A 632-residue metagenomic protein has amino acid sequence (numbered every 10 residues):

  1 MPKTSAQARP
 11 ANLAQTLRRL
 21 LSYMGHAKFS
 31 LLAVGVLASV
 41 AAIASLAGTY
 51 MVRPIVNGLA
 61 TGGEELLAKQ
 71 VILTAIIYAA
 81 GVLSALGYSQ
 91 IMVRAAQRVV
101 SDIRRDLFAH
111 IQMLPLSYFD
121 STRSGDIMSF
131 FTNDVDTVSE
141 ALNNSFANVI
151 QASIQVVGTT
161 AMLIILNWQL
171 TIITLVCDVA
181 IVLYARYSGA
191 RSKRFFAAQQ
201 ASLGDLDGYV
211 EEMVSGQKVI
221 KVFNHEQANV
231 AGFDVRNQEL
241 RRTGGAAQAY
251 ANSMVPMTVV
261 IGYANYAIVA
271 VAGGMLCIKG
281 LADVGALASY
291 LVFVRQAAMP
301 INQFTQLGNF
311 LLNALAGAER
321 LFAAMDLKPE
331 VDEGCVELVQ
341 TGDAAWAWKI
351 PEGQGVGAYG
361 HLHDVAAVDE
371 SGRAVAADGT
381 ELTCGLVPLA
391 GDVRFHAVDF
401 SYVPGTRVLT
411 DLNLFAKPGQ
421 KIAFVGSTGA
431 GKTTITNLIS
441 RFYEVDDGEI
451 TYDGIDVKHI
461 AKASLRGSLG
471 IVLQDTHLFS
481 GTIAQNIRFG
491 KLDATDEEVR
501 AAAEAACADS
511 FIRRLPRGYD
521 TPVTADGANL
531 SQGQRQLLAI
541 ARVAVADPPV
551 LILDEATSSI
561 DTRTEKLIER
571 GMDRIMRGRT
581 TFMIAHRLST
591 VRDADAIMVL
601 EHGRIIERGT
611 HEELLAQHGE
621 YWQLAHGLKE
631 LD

Functional and structural regions predicted by a protein language model:
T16, M24, Y88, M92-A96 (+4 more regions): Juxtamembrane loop-to-helix connectors within ABC transporter transmembrane domains
G25, V36, A47, L66 (+7 more regions): Hydrophobic alpha-helical transmembrane segments of ABC transporter permease domains
L31-G87, I91, I164-Q169, V271 (+1 more regions): Transmembrane helix-loop-helix hairpins at lipid-water interfaces of multipass membrane proteins, especially the type-1
A47, I77-A96, N143, A147-I154 (+5 more regions): Alpha-helical transmembrane segments of multi-pass membrane proteins
T61-K69, M162-V176, A246, Y250-R320 (+2 more regions): Helix-loop-helix
L107, I111, I220, L321 (+1 more regions): Helix-loop junctions and hydrophobic alpha-helical segments within the transmembrane domains of large membrane
L116-S117, V135-L142, F146, I150 (+8 more regions): An intracellular "coupling" helix at the cytosolic face of ABC transporter transmembrane type-1 domains
T341-D632: ABC-type nucleotide-binding domain
